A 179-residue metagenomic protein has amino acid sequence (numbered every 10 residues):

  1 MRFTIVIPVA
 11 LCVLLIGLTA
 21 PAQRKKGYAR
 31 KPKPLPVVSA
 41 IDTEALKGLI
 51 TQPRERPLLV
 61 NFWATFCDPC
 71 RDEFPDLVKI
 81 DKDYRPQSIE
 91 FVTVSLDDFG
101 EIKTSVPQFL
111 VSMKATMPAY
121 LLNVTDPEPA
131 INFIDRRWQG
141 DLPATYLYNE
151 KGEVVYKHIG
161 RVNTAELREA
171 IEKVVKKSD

Functional and structural regions predicted by a protein language model:
P8-I16: Bacterial N-terminal signal peptides
L18-A40, T51, Q108-V111: N-proximal helix/coil linker or "cap" segments that precede and/or mark the start of modular domains
V37-L58, D81: A short beta-strand-turn-helix
R56-L58, W63-F66, D98, D141: Short pre-active-site segment immediately N-terminal to redox-active cysteine/selenocysteine motifs in thiol-based
F62-K79: Conserved redox-active cysteine motifs that mediate thiol-disulfide chemistry, especially di-cysteine Cys-X(1-2)-Cys
S88-K103, A115-T125: Thiol-based oxidoreductase modules, predominantly thioredoxin-like and allied folds used for disulfide exchange
Q108-L142: Short, internal strand/loop/helix patches that form the active-site neighborhood or redox-interaction surface
D141-D179: Thiol-/selenol-based redox modules, centered on thioredoxin-like and closely related oxidoreductase domains
